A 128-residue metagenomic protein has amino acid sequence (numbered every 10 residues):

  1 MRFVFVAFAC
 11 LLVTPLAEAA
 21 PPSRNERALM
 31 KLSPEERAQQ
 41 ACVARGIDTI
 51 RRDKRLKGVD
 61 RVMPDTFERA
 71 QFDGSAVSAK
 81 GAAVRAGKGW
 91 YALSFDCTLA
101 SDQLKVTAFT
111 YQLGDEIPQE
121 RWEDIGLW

Functional and structural regions predicted by a protein language model:
M1-V4: Positively charged n-region of N-terminal signal peptides that target proteins for export
V13-L16: N-terminal signal peptide c-region/cleavage motif recognized by signal peptidases
A19-W128: Mitochondrial intermembrane space
